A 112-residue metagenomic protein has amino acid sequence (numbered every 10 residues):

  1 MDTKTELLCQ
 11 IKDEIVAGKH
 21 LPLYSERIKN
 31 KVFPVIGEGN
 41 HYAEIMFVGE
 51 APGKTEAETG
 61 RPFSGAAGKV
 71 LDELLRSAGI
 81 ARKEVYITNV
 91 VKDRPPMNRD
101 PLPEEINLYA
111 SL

Functional and structural regions predicted by a protein language model:
M1-L112: A polyanion-binding, active-site-adjacent surface
